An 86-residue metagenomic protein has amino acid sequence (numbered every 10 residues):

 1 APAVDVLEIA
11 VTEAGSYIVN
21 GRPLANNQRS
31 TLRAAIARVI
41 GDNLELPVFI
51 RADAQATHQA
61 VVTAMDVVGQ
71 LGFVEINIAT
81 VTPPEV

Functional and structural regions predicted by a protein language model:
A1-V86: Long, low-hydrophobicity, acidic/polar, solvent-exposed interaction domains
